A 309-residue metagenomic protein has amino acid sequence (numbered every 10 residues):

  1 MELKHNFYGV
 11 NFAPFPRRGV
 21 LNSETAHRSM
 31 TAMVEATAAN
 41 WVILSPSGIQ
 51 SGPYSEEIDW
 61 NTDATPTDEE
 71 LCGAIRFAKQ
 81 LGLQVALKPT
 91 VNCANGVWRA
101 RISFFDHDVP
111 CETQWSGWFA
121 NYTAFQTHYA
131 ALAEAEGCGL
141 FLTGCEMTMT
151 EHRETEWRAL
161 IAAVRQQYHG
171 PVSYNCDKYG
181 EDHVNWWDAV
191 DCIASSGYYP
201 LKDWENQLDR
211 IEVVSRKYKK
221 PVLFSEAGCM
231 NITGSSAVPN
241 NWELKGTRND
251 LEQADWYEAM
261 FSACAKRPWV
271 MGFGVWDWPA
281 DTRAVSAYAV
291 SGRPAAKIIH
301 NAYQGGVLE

Functional and structural regions predicted by a protein language model:
L3-K4, L21, W256, A263 (+1 more regions): Aromatic-rich peripheral "rim/lid" segments of glycoside hydrolase catalytic domains that contact and position glycan
H5-N6, T37-E56, E70-T150, G234 (+1 more regions): Substrate-binding cleft and catalytic face of glycoside hydrolase catalytic domains, especially the flexible beta-alpha
A13-V20, S55-D68, D108-N121, G144-E151 (+2 more regions): The substrate-binding groove and active-site-proximal loops of carbohydrate-active enzymes, especially glycoside
G19-V34, D59-Q80, A124: Aromatic- and glycine-enriched glycan-recognition loops and surfaces that form the carbohydrate-binding subsites
G19-V34, F119-L132, D177-W186, A254-A263: Short, acidic/polar
V42, F141, I193, E226 (+3 more regions): Conserved, mostly hydrophobic/aromatic
T67-D68, G73-A74, L81, K88 (+7 more regions): Glycoside hydrolase catalytic-domain groove-lining segments
A86-V91, N95, L140-H152, R158-D182 (+2 more regions): Aromatic-lined carbohydrate-recognition surfaces of secreted/lumenal glycan-active proteins
